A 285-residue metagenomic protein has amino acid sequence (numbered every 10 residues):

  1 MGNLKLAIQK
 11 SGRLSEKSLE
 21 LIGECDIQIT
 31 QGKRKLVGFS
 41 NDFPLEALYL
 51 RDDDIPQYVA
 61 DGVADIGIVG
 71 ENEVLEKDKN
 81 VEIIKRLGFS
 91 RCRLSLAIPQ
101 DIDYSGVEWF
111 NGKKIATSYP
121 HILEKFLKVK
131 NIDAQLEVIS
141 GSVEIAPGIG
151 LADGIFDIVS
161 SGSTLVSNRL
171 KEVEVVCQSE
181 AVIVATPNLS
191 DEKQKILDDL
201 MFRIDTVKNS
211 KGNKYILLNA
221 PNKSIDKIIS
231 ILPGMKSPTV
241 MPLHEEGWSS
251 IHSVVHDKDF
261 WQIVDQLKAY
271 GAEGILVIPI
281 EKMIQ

Functional and structural regions predicted by a protein language model:
G2-P44, V69-E82, L87-R93, D101-Q285: Small-molecule-sensing regulatory modules
E46-V63: Short, structured active-site "lid" loops
